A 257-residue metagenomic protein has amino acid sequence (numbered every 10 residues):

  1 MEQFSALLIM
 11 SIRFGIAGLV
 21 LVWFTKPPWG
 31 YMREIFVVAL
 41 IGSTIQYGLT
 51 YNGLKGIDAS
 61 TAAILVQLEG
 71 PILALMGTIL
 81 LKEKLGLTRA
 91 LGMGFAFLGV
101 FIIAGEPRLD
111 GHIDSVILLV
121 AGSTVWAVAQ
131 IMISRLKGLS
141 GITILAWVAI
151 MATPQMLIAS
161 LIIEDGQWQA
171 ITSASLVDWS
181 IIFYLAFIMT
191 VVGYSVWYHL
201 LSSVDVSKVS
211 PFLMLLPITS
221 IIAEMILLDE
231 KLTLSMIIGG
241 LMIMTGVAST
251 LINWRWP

Functional and structural regions predicted by a protein language model:
E2-S5, M10-S11, P27-R33, G105-V125 (+2 more regions): Juxtamembrane helix-entry segments on the extracytoplasmic side of multipass membrane proteins
F4-L7, A17-L21, L73-A74, D110-W168 (+2 more regions): Transmembrane alpha-helical segments that form core, pore/gating elements of small-molecule transporters/exporters
I9, G53, I79-L81, L85 (+5 more regions): Hydrophobic/aromatic residues within transmembrane alpha-helices of multi-pass small-molecule transporters
S11-I12, Y47, A62-L68, M132-P154 (+1 more regions): Helix-helix packing/entry segments at the starts of transmembrane helices
G15, L21, M76, L85-G105 (+5 more regions): Hydrophobic transmembrane alpha-helices of multi-pass small-molecule transport proteins
V22-V66, A74-M76, V100-I102, A186-V204: Specific transmembrane alpha-helical segments of multi-pass solute transporters/efflux pumps, especially DMT/EamA
M32-L40, L85-F97, S115-V116, L139-A149 (+1 more regions): Cytoplasmic-side transmembrane-helix entry/capping segments in multi-pass membrane proteins
V38-Y47, Y51, E69-G70, A104 (+6 more regions): Transmembrane alpha-helical core positions of polytopic small-molecule transporters
